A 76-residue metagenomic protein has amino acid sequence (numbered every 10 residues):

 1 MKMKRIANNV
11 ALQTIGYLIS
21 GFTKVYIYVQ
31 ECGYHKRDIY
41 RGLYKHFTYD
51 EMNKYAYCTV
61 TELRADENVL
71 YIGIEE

Functional and structural regions predicted by a protein language model:
K2, G73-E76: Short acidic DE-rich linear segments
K2-Q30: N-terminal acidic leader/helix
I15-L18, V60, E75: Serine/proline-rich low-complexity intrinsically disordered segments, especially terminal tails, linkers
T23-G73: Acidic, low-complexity, intrinsically disordered interaction modules
